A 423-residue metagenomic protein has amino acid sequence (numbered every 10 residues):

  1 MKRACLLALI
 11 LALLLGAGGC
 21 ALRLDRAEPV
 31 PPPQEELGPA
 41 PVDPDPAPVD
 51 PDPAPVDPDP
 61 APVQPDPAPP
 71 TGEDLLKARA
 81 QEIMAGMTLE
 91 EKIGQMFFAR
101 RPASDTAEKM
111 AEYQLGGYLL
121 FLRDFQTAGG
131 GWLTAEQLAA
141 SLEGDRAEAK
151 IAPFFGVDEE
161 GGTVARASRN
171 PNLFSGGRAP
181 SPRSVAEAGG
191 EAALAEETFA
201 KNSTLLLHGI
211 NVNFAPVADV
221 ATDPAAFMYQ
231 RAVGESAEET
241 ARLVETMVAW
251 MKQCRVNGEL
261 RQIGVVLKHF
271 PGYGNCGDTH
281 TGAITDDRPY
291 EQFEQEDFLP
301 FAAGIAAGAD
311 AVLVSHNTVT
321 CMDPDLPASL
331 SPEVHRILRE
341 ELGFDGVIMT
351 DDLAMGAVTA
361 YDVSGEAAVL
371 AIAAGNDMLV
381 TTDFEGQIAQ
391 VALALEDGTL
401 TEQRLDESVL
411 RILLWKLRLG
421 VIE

Functional and structural regions predicted by a protein language model:
R3-L24: Sec-dependent N-terminal signal peptides of Gram-positive bacterial secreted proteins and lipoproteins
A21-A40, D45, D52, D57-R169: N-terminal hydrophobic targeting/anchoring segments and the immediately downstream early-domain regions of hydrolases
T88, G129-E143, N172, E239-R404 (+1 more regions): Second-shell residues forming the walls of enzyme active-site clefts
I93-R101, L115-L120, P153-E159, V212-P216 (+5 more regions): Hydrophobic faces of well-ordered beta-strands that scaffold small-molecule active sites in alpha/beta enzyme cores
R100-E112, A193-T204, F293-A303, D362-L370: Short, acidic/polar
D145-G177, E197-V220, T240-G272: Glycine-rich, aromatic-flanked loop segments that form ligand/cofactor-binding clefts across common enzyme folds
N172-A188, G234: A charged helix-plus-loop insertion that forms the helical arch/lid used to bind and gate nucleic-acid substrates
E187-L194, P224-T240: Active-site cleft segment of glycoside hydrolase catalytic domains centered on the general acid/base Glu
